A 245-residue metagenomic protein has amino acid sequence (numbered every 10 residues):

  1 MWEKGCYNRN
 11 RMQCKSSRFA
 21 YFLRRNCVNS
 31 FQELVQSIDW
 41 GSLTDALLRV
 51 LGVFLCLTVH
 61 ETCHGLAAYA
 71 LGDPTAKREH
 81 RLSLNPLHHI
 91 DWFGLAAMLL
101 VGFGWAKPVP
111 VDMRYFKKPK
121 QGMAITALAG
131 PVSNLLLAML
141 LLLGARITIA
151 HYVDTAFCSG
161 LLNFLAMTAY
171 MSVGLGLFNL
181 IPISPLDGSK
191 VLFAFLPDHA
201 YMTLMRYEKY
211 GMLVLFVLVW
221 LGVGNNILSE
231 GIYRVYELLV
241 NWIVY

Functional and structural regions predicted by a protein language model:
G5, N10-R18: Positively charged N-terminal leader segments that act as targeting/secretion signals
K15-Y245: Hydrophobic transmembrane alpha-helices and their immediate loop junctions in multi-pass integral membrane proteins
